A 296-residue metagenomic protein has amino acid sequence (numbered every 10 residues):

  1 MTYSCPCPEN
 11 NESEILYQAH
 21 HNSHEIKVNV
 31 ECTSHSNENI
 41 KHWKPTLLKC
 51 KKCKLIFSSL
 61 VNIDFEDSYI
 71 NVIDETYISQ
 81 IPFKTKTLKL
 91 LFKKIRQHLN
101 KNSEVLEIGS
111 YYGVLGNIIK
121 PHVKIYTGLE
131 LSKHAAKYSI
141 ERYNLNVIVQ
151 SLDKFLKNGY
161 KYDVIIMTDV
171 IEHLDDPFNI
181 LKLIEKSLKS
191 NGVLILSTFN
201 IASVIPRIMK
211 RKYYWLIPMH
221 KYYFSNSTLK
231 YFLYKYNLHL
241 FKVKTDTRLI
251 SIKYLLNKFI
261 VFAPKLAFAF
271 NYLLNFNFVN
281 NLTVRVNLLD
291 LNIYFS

Functional and structural regions predicted by a protein language model:
M1-T168, F178-L181, T245-D246, F278-F295: Conserved N-terminal segment of class I S-adenosyl-L-methionine
K41, M167, D175-L183, V193-S296: S-adenosyl-L-methionine-dependent methyltransferase catalytic module, highlighting the catalytic core
S103, N191-V193: Surface-exposed loop/turn positions
K186: Basic phosphate/pyrophosphate-binding loop/patch that engages nucleotide-derived ligands
